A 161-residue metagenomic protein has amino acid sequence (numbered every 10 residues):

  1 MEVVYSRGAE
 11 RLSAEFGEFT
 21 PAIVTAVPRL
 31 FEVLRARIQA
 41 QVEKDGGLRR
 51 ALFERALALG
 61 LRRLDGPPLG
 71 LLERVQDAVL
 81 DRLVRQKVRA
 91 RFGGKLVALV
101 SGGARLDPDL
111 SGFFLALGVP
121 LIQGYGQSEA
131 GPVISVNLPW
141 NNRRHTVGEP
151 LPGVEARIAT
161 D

Functional and structural regions predicted by a protein language model:
M1-V4, G118-P120: A short helix-loop-beta submotif of the ANL/AMP-binding
E2-F19, T25, K44-L48: ATP-dependent adenylate-forming carboxylate-activation enzymes
E10, R29, A104-R105: Alpha-helix/helix-capping structural signal
R11, F31, E129: Positions that flank functional sites
E15-F19, A36-I38, V133-N137: Short secondary-structure transition/capping segments
P21-V97: Alpha-helical "lid/cap" subdomains adjacent to substrate-binding clefts that gate access and reposition the ligand
V24, L80-D161: Conserved AMP-binding/adenylate-forming
